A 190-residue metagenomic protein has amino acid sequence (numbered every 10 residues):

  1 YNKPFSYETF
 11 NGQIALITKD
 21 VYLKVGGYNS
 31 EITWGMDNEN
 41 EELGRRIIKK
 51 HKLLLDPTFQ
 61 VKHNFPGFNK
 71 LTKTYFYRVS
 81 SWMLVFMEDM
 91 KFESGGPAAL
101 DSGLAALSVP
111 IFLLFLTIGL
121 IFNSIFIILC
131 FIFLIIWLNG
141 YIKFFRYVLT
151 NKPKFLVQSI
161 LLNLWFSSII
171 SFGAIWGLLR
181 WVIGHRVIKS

Functional and structural regions predicted by a protein language model:
Y1-D20, T33-M36, V61, K70 (+1 more regions): A recurrent flexible, glycine/aromatic-enriched loop bordering the glycosyltransferase active site that acts as
N29-S94: Catalytic donor/gating beta->alpha subdomain of glycosyltransferases that bind UDP-sugars
F65-I127, V148-V157, I188-S190: Basic/Trp-rich segment in TM-proximal cytosolic loops or flexible interdomain/linker regions
L107-V182: Membrane-embedded multi-pass helical conduit in multi-pass membrane proteins, especially envelope-biosynthetic
R180-S190: Short linear elements at protein peripheries
